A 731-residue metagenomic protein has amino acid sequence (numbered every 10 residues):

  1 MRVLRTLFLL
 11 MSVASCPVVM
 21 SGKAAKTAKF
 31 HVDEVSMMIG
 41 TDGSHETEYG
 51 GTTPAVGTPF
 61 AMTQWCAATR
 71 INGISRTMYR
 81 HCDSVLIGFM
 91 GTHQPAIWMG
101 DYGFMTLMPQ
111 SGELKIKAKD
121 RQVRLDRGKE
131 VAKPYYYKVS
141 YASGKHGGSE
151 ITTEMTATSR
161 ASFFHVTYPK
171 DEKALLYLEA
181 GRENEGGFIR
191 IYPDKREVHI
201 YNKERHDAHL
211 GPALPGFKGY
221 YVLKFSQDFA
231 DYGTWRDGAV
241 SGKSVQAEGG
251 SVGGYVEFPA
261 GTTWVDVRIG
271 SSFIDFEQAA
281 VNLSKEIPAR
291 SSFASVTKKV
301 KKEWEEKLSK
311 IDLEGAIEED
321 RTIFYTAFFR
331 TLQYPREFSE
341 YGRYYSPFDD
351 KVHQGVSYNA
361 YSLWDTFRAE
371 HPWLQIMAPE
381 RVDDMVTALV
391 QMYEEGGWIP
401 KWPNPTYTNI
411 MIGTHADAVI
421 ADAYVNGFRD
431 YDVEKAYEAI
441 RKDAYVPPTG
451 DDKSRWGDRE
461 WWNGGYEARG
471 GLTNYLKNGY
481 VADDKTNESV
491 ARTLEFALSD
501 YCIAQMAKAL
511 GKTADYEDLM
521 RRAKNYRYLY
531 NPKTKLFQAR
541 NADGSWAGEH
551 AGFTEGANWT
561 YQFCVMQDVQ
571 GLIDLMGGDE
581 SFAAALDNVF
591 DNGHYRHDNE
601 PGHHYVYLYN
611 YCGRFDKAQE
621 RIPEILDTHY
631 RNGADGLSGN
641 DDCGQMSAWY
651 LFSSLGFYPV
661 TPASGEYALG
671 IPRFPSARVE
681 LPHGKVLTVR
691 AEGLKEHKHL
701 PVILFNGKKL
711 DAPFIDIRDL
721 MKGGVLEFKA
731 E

Functional and structural regions predicted by a protein language model:
M1-K26: Bacterial Sec-dependent N-terminal signal peptides
A25-A418, Y424-L494, C502-Y528, T534-F537 (+8 more regions): Accessory carbohydrate-recognition regions in carbohydrate-active enzymes
